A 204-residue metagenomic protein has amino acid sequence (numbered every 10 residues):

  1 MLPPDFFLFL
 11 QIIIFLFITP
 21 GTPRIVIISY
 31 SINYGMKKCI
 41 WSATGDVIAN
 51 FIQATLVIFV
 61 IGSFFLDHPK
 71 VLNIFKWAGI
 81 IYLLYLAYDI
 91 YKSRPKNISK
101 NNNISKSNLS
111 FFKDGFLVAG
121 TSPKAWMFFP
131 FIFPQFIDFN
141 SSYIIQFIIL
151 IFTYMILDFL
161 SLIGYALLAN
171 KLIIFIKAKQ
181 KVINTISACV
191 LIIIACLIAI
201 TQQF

Functional and structural regions predicted by a protein language model:
L2-N73, F131-I151, M155, A166: Juxtamembrane transmembrane-helix termini in multi-pass membrane transport proteins
P4-D5, L197-F204: Juxtamembrane boundary at the C-terminal end of a transmembrane helix
F7-I12, I81-L84, K113-L117, T153-Y154: Short alpha-helical transmembrane interface motifs in multi-pass membrane proteins
M36-S110, L168, F175, C196: Membrane helix-loop-helix hairpins that form the core translocation module of multi-pass transporters
K70-I80, Q146-I149, K181-C189: Alpha-helical transmembrane segments of integral membrane proteins
G120-M127: Selected transmembrane alpha-helices and immediately adjacent juxtamembrane segments of polytopic inner-membrane
L167-V190: Interfacial loop-to-transmembrane junctions
